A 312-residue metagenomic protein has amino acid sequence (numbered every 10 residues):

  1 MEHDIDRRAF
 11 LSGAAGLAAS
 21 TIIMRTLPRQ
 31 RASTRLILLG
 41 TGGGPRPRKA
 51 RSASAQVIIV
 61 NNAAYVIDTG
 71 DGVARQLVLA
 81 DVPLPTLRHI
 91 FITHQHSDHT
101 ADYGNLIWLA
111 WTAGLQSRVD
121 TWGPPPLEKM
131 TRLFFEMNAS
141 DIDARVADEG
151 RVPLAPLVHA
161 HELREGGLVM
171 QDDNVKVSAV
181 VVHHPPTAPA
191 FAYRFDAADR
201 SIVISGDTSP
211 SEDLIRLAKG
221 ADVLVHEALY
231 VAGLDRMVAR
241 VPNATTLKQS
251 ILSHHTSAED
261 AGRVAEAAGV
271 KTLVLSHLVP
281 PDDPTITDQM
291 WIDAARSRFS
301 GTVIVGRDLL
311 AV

Functional and structural regions predicted by a protein language model:
M1-E2, A19, K248, V270: A general, composition-driven signal for non-globular sequence regions
E2-R7, L11-S209, Q289-A311: Binuclear metal-dependent hydrolase catalytic cores
F191-A192, S201, S209-R307: Cap/insert and terminal regions of metallo-dependent hydrolase folds
